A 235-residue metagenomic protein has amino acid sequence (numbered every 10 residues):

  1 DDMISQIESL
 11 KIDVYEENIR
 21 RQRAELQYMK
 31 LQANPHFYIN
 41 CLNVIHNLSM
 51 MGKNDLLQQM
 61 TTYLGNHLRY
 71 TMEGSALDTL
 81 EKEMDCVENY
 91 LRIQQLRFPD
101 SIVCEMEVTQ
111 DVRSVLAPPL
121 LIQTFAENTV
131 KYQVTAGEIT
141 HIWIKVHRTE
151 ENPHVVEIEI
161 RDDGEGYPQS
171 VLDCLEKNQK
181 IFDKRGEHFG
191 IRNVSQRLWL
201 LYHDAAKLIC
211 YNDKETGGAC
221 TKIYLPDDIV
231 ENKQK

Functional and structural regions predicted by a protein language model:
D1-C210, G218-C220: Two-component histidine phosphotransfer core
C210-K235: C-terminal end segment of the histidine kinase catalytic
